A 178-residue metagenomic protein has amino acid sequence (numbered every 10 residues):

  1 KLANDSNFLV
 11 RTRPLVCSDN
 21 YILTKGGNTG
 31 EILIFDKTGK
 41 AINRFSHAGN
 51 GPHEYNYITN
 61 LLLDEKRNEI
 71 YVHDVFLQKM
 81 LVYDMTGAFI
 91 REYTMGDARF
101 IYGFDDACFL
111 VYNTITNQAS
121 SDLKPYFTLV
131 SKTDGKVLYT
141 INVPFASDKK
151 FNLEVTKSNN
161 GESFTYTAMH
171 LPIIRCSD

Functional and structural regions predicted by a protein language model:
K1-N7, N43-E54, K136-S163: Surface-exposed loop and turn segments in beta-propeller and other repeat-based domains that flank or scaffold
L2-G30: Beta-strand-rich domains and repeat architectures in extracellular enzymes and scaffolds, especially beta-propellers
A3-S6, R11, K40-R67, D74 (+1 more regions): Blade-loop segments of beta-propeller domains
N7-P14, N56-L61, D97-A98, V155-C176: Signature of short aromatic-glycine-proline-rich micro-motifs recurring in repeat-based ectodomains
C17-D19, L63-R67, F104-D106: Residue-level detector of Asp-centered blade-edge/turn motifs that repeat once per structural unit in beta-propeller
I22, I70, C108-F109: Hydrophobic beta-strand positions that form the internal "hydrophobic ladder" of WD40/Gbeta-like beta-propeller blades
D36-K40, D84-A88, S131-D134: Short loop/turn segments that connect beta-strands within beta-propeller blades
Y57, V75-Y126, L138-K150: Asp-box/WD-like beta-propeller blade repeats and closely related beta-sheet repeat scaffolds
